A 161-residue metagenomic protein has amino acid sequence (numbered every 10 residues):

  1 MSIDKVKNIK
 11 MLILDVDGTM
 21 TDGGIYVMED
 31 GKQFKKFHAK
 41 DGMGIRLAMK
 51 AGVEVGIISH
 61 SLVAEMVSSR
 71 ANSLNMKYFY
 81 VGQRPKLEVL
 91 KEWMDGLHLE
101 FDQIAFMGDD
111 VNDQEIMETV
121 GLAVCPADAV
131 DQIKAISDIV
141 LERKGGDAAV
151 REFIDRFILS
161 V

Functional and structural regions predicted by a protein language model:
S2-R84: Alpha-helical substrate-recognition element adjacent to the catalytic core
S73-L74, L87-V161: Mg2+-dependent phosphoryl-transfer enzymes with acidic/Ser/Thr/Gly-rich catalytic loops
